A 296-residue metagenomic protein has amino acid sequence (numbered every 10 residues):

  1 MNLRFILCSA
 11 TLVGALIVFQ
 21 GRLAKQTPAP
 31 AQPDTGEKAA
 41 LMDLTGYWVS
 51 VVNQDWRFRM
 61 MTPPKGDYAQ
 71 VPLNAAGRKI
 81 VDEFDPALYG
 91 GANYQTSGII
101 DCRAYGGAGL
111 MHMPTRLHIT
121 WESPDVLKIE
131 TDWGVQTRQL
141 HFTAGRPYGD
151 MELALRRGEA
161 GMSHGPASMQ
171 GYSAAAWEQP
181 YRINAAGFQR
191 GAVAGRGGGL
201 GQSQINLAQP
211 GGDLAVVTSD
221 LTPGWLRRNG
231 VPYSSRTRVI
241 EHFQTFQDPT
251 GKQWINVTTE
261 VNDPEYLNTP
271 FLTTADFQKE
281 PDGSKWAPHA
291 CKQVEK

Functional and structural regions predicted by a protein language model:
N2-F5, F19-K296: PEST-like low-complexity, intrinsically disordered acidic/proline/serine-rich tracts that flank trafficking/processing
C8-V18: Bacterial N-terminal signal peptides
